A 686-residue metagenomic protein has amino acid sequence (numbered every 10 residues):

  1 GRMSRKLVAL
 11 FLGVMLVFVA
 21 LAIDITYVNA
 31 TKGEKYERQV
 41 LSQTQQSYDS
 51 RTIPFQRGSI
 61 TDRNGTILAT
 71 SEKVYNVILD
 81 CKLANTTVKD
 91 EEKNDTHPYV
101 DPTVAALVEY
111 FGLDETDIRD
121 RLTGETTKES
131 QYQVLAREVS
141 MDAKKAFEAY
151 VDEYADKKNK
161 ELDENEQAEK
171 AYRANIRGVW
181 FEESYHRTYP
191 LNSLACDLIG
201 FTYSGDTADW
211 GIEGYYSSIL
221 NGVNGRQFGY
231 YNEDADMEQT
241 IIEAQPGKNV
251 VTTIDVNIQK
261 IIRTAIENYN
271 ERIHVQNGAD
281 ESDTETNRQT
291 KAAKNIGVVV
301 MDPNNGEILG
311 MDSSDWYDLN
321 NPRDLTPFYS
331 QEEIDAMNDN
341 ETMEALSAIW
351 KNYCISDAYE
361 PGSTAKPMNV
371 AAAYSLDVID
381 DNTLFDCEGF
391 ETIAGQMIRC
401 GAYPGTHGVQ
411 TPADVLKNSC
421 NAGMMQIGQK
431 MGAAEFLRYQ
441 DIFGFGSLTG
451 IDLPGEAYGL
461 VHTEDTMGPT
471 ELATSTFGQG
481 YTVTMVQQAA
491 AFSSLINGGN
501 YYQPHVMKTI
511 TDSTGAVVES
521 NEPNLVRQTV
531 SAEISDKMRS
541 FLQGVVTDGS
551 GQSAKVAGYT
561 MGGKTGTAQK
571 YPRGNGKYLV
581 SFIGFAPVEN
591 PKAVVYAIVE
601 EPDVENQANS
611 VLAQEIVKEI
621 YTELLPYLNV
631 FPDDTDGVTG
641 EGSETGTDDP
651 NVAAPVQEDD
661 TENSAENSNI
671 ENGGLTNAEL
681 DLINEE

Functional and structural regions predicted by a protein language model:
G1-Q331, A434-D441, K555, R573 (+7 more regions): Periplasmic/cell-envelope proteins involved in peptidoglycan metabolism and beta-lactam response
A69, Y75, Y231-I241, I296-V599 (+4 more regions): Beta-lactam-recognizing serine transpeptidase/beta-lactamase-like catalytic domain environment
